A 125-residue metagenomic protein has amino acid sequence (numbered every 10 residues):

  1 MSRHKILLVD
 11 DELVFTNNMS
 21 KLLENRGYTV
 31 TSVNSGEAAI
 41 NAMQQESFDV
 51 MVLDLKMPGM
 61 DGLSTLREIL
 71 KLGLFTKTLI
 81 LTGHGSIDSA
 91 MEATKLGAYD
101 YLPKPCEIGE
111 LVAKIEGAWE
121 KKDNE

Functional and structural regions predicted by a protein language model:
H4, N34-A38, D61-S64: Acidic catalytic/metal-coordinating carboxylates
L13-T31, A118: Two-component/phosphorelay signaling modules centered on CheY-like receiver
S32-V50: Acidic, metal-coordinating helix/loop segments flanking the phosphotransfer/catalytic sites of two-component signaling
N41, L63-F75, E92: Short amphipathic alpha-helix used as the core "switch/output" element in two-component signaling
M57: Receiver (REC) domain active-site loop signature in two-component systems and cognate sites in sensor histidine kinases
C106-E116: C-terminal output helix
